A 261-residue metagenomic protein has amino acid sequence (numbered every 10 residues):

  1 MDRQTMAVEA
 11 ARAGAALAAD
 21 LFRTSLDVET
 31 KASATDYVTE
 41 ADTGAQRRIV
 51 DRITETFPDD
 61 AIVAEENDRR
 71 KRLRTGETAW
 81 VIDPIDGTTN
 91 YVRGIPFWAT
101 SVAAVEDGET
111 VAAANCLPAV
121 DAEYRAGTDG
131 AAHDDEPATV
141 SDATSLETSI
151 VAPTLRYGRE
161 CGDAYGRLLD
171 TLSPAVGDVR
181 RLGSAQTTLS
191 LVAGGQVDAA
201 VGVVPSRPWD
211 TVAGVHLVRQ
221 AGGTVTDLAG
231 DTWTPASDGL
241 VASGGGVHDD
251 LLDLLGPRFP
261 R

Functional and structural regions predicted by a protein language model:
M1-D2, V8, L189-R261: Oxyanion/phosphate-interacting regions
M1-I82, D253-R261: N-terminal subdomain of lithium-sensitive/metallo-dependent phosphomonoesterases centered on the IMPase/IPPase/PAP
A18, D42, I53, T88 (+6 more regions): Residue-level signal for inorganic ion chemistry
K31, E65, L182-S184, L228: Conserved beta-strand termini and adjacent loop/short-helix elements that scaffold enzyme active sites in alpha/beta
S33, V63, K71-T128, T144: Active-site-adjacent structural elements in enzyme catalytic cores
D59-A61, D178, D198, T224: Residue-level detector of anion-binding/catalytic polar loops
A61, A112, I150, D198-A199: Short, Asp-centered acidic motifs that coordinate Mg2+ and/or phosphate in catalytic or ligand-binding sites
A103-T188, S243-R261: Acidic beta-strand-loop-alpha-helix segment within the catalytic core of divalent metal-dependent phosphate-processing
